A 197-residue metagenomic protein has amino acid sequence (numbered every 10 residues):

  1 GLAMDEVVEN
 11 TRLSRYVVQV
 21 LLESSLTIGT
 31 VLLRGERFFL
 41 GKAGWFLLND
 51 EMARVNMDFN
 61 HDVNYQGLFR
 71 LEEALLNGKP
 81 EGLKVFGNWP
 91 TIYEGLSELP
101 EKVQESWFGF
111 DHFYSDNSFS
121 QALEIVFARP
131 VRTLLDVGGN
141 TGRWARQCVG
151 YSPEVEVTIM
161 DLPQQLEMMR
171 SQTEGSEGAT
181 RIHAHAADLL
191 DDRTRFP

Functional and structural regions predicted by a protein language model:
G1-A3: Short capping segments at the starts of secondary-structure elements
Q19-R132: Conserved Class I S-adenosyl-L-methionine-dependent methyltransferase catalytic core
P130-N140: Conserved class I S-adenosyl-L-methionine
T141-P153: Conserved SAM-binding loop of SAM-dependent methyltransferases across substrates and taxa, primarily the Class I
E156-D161: Conserved SAM-binding motif I beta-strand of class I
M169-R170: Conserved SAM-binding loop
G178-L189: Conserved SAM-binding strand-loop segment of SAM-dependent methyltransferases
D191-F196: Short conserved loop adjoining the S-adenosyl-L-methionine
